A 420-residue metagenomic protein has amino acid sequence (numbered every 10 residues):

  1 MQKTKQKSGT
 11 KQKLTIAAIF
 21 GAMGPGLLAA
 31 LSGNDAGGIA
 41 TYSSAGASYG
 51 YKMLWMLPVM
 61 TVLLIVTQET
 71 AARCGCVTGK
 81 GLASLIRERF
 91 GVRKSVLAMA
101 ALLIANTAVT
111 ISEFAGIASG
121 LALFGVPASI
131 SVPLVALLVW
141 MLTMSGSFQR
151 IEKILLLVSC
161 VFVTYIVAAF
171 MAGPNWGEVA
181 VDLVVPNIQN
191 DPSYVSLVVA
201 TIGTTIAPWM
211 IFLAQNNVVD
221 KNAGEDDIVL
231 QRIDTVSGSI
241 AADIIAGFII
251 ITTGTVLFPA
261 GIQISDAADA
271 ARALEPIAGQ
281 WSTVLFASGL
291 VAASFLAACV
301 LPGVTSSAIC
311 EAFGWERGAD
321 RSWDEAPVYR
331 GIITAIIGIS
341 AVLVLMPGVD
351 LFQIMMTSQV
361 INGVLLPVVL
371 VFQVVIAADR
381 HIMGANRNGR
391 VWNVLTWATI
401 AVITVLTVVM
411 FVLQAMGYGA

Functional and structural regions predicted by a protein language model:
Q2-K7, T41-G46, E69-K94, A260-E275 (+3 more regions): Flexible loop linkers connecting adjacent transmembrane helices in multi-pass alpha-helical membrane transporters
A17, S44-E69, A83, R87 (+3 more regions): Extracellular loop-to-transmembrane helix junctions
A29, M56-F90, A98-A108, T253: Juxtamembrane transmembrane-helix boundary signature
A36-S44, F212-A241, I262-R272, A385: Hydrophobic, small-residue-rich membrane helices and short re-entrant helix-turn-helix hairpins that build
I65-R73, V77, V218-V219, I240-D269: Extracellular/periplasmic helix-exit of transmembrane alpha-helices
V92-R93, S129-L134, S237, A241 (+3 more regions): Loop-to-transmembrane helix boundary motifs in multi-pass membrane proteins
L97-M99, L123-M144, V161-Y165, P327-V342 (+1 more regions): Transmembrane alpha-helical segments of multi-pass small-molecule transport proteins
C160-N187, V195-N216, F372-H381, L406-Y418: Hydrophobic alpha-helical segments and their helix-loop junctions in multi-pass secondary transporters
